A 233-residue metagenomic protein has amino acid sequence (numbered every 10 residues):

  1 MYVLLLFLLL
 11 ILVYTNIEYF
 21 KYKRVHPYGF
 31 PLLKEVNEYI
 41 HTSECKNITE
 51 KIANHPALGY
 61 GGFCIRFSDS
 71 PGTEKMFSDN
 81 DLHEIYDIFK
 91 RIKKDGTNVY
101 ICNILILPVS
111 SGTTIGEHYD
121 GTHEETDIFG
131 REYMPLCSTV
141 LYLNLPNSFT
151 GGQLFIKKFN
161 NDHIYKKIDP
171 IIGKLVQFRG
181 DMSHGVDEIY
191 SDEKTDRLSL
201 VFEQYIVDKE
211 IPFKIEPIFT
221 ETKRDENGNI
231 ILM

Functional and structural regions predicted by a protein language model:
M1-F20: Terminal signal-anchor or tail-anchor transmembrane helices that tether membrane-associated enzymes to cellular
F20-L105, G112-I115, F219-T220: Non-heme Fe(II)/2-oxoglutarate
T97-E188, E193-I218: Catalytic core of non-heme Fe(II) oxygenases with the double-stranded beta-helix
N227-G228: Organelle targeting or membrane-anchoring low-complexity regions in eukaryotic organelle proteins
I231-M233: Eukaryotic intrinsically disordered, low-complexity regulatory regions
